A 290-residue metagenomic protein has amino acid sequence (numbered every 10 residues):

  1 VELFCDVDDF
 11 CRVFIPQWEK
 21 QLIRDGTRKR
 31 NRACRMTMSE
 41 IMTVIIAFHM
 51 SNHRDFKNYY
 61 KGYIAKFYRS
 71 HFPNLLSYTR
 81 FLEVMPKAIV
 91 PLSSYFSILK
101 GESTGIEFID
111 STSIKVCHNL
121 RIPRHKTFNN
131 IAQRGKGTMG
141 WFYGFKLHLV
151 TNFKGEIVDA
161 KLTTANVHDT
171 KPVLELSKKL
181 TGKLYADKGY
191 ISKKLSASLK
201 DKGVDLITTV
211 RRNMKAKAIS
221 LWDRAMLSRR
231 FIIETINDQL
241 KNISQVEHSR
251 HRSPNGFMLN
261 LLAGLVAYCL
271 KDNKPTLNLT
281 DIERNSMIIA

Functional and structural regions predicted by a protein language model:
V1-A290: Short alpha-helical elements
